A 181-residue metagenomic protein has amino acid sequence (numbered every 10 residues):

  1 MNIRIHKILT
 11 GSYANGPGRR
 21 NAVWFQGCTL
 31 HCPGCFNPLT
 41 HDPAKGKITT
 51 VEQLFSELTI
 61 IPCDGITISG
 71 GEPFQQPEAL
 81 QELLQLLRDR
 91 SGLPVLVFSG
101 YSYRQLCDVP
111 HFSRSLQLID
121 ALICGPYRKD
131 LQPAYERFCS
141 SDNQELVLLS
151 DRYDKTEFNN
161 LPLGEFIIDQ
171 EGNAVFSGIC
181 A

Functional and structural regions predicted by a protein language model:
M1-W24, P33, N37-P43, E165-I167: N-terminal [4Fe-4S]-dependent radical SAM core
I3-H6, R19, N37-S115: Conserved Radical SAM active-site core
W24, F112-L116, C139-D142: Short, hinge-like loop/turn segments at secondary-structure boundaries
Q76-R88, Q132-S177: P-loop/Walker A phosphate-binding loop and immediately adjacent motor/lid segment at beta-alpha junctions
S99-G100, G125-Y127: Short secondary-structure boundary segments
R104, R128-D130: Conserved radical SAM core fold
D120: Receiver (REC) domain switch/active-site residues of two-component response regulators
